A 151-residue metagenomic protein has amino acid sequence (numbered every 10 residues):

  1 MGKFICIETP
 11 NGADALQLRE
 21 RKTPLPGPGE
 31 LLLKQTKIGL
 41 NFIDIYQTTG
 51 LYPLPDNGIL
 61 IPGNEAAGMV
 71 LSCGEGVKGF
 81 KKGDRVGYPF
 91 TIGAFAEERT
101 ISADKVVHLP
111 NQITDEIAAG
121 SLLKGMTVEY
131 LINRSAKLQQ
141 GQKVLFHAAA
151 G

Functional and structural regions predicted by a protein language model:
I7, T48, L71-S72, T100-A103: Short beta-strand-to-turn element immediately C-terminal to the catalytic PLP-Schiff-base lysine in fold type I
I7-A15: Extracellular beta-rich ligand/substrate-recognition surface
Q17, G29, N64, A103 (+1 more regions): Exposed loop/turn and edge beta-strand positions of beta-sandwich/beta-sheet ligand-binding modules
L18-T23, A67-M69, E98-T100, V106: Conserved hydrophobic/aromatic beta-strand scaffold that supports enzyme active sites
K22-G39, L51-G93: Glycine-rich beta-strand-centered segment in the early N-terminal region that forms part of a ligand/cofactor-binding
I43-T49: Cytochrome P450 core scaffold surrounding the K-helix E-X-X-R motif and the conserved "meander" helix-loop region
Y46, G87-A149: NAD(P)H dinucleotide-binding glycine-rich loop of Rossmann-like/cofactor-binding domains, especially the beta1-alpha1
